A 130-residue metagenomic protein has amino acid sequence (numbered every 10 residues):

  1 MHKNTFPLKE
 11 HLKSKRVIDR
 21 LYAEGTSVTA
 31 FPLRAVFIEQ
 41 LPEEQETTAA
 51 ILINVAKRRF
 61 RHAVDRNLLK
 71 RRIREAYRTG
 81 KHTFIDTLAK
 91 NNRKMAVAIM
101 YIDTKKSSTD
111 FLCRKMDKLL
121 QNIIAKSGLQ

Functional and structural regions predicted by a protein language model:
M1-Q130: Positively charged, solvent-exposed patches that mediate nucleic-acid binding
